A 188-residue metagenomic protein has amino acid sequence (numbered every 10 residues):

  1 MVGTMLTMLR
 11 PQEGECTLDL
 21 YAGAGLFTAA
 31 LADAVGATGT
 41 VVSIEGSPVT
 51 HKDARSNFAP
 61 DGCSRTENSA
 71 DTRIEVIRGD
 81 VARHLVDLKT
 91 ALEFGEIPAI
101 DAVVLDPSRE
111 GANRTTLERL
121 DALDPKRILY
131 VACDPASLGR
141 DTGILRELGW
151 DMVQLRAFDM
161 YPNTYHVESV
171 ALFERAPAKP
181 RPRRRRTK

Functional and structural regions predicted by a protein language model:
M1-K188: Rossmann-like S-adenosyl-L-methionine
